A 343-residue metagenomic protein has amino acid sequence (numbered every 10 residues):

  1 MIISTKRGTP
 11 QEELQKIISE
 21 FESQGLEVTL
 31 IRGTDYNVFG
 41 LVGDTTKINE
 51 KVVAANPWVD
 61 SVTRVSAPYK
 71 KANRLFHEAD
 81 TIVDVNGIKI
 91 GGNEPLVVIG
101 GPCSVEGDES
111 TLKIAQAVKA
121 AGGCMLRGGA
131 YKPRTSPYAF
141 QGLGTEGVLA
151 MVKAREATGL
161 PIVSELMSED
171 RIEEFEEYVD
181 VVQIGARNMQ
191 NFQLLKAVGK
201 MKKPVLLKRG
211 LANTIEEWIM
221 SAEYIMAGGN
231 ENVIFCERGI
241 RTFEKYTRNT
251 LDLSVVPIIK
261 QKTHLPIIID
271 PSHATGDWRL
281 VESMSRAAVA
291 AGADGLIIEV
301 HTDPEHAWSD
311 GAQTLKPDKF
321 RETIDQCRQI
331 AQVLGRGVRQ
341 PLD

Functional and structural regions predicted by a protein language model:
K6, L143, G159-S168, D180-F192 (+4 more regions): Catalytic beta/alpha-barrel core
R7-G8, P95-K113, P137-Q141, P161-E165 (+3 more regions): Active-site mouth loops of central-metabolism enzymes
A67-I99, D325, Q332-D343: N-terminal amphipathic alpha-helix/helix-capping segment at the start of soluble metabolic enzymes
R74-A79, D108, S136-L149, D170-R171 (+4 more regions): Active-site-adjacent beta->alpha loops and helix N-cap segments on the catalytic face of soluble alpha/beta enzymes
V83-C103, K132-P137, K260-I269: N-terminal small/glycine-rich loop or linker at the start of catalytic domains across soluble metabolic enzymes
V85, M201-V300: Catalytic alpha/beta core domains of metabolic enzymes, predominantly
R127-T145, H301-T314: Glycine-rich, proline-tolerant flexible connector loops at the mouths of alpha/beta enzymes
F140-S164, A197-P204, L253-I268, Q313-R336: Alpha-helix-loop-beta-strand connector modules within alpha/beta enzyme cores
